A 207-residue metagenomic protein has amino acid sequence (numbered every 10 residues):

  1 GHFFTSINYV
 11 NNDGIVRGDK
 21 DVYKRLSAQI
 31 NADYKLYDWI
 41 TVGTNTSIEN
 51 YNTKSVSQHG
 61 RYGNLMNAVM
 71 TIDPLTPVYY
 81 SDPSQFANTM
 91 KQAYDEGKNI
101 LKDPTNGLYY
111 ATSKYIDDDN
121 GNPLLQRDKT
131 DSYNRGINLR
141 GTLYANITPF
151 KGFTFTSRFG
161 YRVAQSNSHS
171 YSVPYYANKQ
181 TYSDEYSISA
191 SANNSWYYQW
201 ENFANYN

Functional and structural regions predicted by a protein language model:
G1, I15-D21, Q29-R140, T156-N207: Surface-exposed loop/interface segments of Gram-negative outer-membrane beta-barrel transport/assembly proteins
Y9-D13: Transmembrane beta-strand segments that form the barrel wall of outer-membrane beta-barrel proteins
Y37, T148-F150: Residue-level recognition of beta-strand termini and adjacent short loop/turns
F153: An active-site-proximal structural segment forming one wall of the substrate-binding cleft that immediately precedes
